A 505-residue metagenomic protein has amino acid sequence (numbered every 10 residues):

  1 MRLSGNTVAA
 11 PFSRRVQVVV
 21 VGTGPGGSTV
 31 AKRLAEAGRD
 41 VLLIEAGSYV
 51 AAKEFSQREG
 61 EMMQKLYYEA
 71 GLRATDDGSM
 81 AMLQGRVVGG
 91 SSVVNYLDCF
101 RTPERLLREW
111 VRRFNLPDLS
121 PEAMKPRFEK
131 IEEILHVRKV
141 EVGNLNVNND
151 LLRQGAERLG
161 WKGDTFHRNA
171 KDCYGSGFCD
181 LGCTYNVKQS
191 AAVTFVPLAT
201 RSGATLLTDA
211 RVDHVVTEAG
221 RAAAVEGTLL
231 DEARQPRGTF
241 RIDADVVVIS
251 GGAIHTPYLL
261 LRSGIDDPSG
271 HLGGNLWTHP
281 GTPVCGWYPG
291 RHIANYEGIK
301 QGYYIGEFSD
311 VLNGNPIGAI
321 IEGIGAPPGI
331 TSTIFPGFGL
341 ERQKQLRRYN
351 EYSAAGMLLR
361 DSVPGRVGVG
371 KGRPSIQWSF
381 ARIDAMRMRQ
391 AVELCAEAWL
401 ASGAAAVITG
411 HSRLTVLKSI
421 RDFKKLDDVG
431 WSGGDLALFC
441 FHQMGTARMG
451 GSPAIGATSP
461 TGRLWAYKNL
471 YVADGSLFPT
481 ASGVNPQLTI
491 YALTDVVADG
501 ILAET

Functional and structural regions predicted by a protein language model:
M1-E109, P121-E122, G227, P268-Y288 (+3 more regions): N-terminal glycine-rich phosphate/pyrophosphate-binding loop and immediately adjacent elements
L3-F12, F240, G264, P268 (+3 more regions): C-terminal lid/capping helical subdomain adjacent to the catalytic/cofactor pocket in oxidative enzymes
G24-P25, I254, L477: Residue-level detector of alpha-helix initiation sites
E36, D40, G47-A52, V87 (+6 more regions): Glycine-rich loop(s) and the adjacent beta-strand/alpha-helix scaffold that form part
L43-I44, L206-L207, V472-A473: Short hydrophobic beta-strand that contains or immediately precedes a catalytic carboxylate
K65, A70-K171, K371, I376: Glycine-rich active-site loop/strand segments that organize a redox cofactor
N95, S269-W399, S432-G434, C440-G445 (+3 more regions): FAD cofactor-binding and catalytic pocket of flavoenzymes
P117-H214, A222, A406-V429, G433-A437: Conserved redox-cofactor binding core of oxidoreductases
